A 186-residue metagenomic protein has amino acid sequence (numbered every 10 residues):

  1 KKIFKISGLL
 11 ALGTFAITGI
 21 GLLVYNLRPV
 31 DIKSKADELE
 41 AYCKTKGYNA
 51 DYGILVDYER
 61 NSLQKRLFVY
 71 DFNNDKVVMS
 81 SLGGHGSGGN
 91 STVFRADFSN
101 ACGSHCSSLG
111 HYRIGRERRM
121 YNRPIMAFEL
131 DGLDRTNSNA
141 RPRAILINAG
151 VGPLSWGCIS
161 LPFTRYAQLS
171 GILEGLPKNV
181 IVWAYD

Functional and structural regions predicted by a protein language model:
K1-T14: N-terminal Sec-pathway targeting helices
G13-V24: Hydrophobic alpha-helical membrane-insertion segments, chiefly the h-region of N-terminal signal peptides
L22-W156, F163-D186: Cell wall/extracellular polymer interaction/catalysis modules
